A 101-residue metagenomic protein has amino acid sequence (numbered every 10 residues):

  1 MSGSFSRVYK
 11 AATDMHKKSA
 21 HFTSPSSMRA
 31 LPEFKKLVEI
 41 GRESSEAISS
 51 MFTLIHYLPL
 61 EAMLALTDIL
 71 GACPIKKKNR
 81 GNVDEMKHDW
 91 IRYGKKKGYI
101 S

Functional and structural regions predicted by a protein language model:
M1-S101: Extended repeat-based scaffolds of very large eukaryotic assembly and lipid-transport proteins
